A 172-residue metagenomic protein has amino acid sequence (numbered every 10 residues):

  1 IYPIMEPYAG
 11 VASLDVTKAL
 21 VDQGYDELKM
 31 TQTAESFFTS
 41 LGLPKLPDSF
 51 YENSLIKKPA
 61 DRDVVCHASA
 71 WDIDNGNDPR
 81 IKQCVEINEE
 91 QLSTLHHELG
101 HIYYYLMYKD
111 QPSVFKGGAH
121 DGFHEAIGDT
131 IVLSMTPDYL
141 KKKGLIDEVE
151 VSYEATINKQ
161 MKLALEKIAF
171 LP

Functional and structural regions predicted by a protein language model:
I1-P172: Cation-handling catalytic/transport regions enriched in His/Asp/Glu
